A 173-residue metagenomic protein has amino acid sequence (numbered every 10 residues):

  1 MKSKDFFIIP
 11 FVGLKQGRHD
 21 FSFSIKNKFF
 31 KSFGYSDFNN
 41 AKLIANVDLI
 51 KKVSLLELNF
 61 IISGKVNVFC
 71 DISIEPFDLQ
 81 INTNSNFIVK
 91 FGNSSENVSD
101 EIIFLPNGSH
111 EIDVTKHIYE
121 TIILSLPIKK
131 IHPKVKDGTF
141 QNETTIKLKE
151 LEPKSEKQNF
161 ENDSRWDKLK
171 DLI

Functional and structural regions predicted by a protein language model:
M1-G13, N93-I173: Charge-rich, low-complexity linker and terminal segments
M1-I72: A positional/architectural concept
F21-F23, V47, F60-I62, I81-F87 (+2 more regions): A structural signal for short, well-ordered beta-strand segments
I25-N27, F87-N93, I128: Non-catalytic surface loops within mature trypsin-like serine protease
N40-I44, V66, F77-I81, P106-G108 (+2 more regions): Short, low-complexity, polar/charged sequence segments that are solvent-exposed and flexible
I62, V66-F69, F77, I81 (+3 more regions): Amphipathic alpha-helical interface surfaces
V66, S85, V89-K90, W166 (+1 more regions): Broad hydrophobic/π-residue packing in well-ordered secondary structure
F69-V98: Helix-adjacent hinge/juxtasegments
